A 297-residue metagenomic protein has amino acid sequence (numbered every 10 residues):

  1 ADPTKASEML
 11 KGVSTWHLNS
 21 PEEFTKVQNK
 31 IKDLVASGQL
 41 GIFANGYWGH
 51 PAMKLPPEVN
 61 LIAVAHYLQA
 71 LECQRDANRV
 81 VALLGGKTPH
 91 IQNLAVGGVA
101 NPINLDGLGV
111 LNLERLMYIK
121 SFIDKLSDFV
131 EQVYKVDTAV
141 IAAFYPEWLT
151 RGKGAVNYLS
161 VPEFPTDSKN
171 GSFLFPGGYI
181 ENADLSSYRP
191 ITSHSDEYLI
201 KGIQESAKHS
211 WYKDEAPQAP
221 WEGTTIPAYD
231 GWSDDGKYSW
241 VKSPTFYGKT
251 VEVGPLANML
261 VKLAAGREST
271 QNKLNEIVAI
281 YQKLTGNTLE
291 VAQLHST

Functional and structural regions predicted by a protein language model:
A1-T297: Active-site bordering "gate/hinge" segments that shape substrate access to catalytic or cofactor-binding pockets
